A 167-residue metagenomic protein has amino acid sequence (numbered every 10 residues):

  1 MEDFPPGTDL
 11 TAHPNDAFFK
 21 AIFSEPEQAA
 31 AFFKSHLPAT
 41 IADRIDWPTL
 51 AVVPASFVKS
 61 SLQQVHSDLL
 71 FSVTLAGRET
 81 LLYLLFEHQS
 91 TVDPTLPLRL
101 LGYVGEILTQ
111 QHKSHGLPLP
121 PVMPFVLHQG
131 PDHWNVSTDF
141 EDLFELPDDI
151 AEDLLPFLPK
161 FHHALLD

Functional and structural regions predicted by a protein language model:
M1-D167: Accessory alpha/beta interaction modules
